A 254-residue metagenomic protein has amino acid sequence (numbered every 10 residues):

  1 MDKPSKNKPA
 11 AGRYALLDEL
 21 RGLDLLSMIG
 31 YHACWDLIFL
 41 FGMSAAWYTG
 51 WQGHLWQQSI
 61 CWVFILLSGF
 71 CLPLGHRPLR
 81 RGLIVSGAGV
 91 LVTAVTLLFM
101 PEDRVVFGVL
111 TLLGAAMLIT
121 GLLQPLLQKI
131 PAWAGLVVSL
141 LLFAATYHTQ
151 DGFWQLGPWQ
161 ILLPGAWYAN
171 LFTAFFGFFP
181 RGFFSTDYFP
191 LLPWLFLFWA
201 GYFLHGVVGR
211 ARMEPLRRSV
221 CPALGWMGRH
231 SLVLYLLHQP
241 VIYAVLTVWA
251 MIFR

Functional and structural regions predicted by a protein language model:
M1-R254: Alpha-helical transmembrane segments and their immediate juxtamembrane cytosolic regions
